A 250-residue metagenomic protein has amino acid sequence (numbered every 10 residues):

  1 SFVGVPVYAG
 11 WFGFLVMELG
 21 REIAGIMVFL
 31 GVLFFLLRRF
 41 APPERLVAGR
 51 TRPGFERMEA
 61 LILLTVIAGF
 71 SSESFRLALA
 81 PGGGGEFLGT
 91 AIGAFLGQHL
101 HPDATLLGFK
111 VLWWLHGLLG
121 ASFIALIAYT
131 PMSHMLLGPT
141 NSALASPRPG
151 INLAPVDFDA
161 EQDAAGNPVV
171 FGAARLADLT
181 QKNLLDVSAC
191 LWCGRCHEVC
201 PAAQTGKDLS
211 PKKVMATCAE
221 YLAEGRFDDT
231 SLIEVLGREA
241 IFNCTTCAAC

Functional and structural regions predicted by a protein language model:
S1-A173: Membrane-embedded alpha-helical bundles of multi-pass integral membrane proteins
H101, L107-L112, F123-L126, L179 (+3 more regions): Generic recognition of flexible, low-complexity loop/linker segments
A154-D159, D163-V187, R195-H197, A203-C250: Ferredoxin-type iron-sulfur electron-transfer modules in oxidoreductases and energy-metabolism complexes
